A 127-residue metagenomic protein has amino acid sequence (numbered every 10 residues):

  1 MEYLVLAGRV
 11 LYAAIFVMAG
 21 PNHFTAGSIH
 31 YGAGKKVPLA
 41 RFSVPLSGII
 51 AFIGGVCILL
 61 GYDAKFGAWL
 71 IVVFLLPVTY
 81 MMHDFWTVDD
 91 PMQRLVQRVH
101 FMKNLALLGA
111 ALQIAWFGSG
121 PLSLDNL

Functional and structural regions predicted by a protein language model:
M1-G27, Y31-A33, P38-I53, L59-L127: Extended, low-polarity transmembrane helix blocks
